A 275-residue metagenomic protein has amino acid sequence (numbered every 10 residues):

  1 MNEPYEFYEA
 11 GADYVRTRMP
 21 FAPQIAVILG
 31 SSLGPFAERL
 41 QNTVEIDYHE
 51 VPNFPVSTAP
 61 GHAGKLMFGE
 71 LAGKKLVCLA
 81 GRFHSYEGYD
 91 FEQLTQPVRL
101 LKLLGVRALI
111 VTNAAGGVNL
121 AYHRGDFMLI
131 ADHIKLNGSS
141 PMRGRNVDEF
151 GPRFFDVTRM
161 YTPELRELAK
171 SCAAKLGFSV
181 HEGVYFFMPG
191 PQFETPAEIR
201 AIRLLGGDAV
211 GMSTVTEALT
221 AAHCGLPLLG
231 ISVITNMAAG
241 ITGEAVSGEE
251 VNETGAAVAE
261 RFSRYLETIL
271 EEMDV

Functional and structural regions predicted by a protein language model:
M1-V157: Metabolite-binding pocket within alpha/beta catalytic cores that recognizes anionic/polar moieties
L101-G105, R203, A222: Non-catalytic positions within long, well-ordered alpha-helices that form the structural scaffold/packing of enzyme
R107-A108, D208, P227: Short acidic/polar active-site loop segments enriched in Thr and Asp
I134, G138, G144-P191: Histidine/lysine/aspartate-rich catalytic loop segments that bind and position anionic ligands
S171-D208, L266, M273: Active-site/ligand-binding-proximal alpha/beta "capping" segment
M212-E250: Zn-dependent metallopeptidase/amidohydrolase metal-coordination segment
A239-V275: His/Asp/Glu-rich mid-to-C-terminal helical/loop segments that flank catalytic regions of hydrolases
